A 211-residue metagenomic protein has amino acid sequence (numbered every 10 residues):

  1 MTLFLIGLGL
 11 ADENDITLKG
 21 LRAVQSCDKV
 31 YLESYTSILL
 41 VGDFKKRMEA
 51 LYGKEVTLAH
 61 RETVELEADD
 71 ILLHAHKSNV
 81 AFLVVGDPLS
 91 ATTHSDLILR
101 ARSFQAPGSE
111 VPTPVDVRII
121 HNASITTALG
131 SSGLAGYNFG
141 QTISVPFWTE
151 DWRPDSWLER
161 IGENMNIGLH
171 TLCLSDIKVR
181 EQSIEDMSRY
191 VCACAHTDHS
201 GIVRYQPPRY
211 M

Functional and structural regions predicted by a protein language model:
M1-D116: Class I S-adenosyl-L-methionine
L3, N79-V80, M165-M211: A contiguous loop/helix-start segment that scaffolds small-molecule binding in enzyme catalytic cores
Y35-T36, D87, A123-I125, I177-V179 (+1 more regions): Short beta-alpha junction loops
V41-D43, I120, S124, S183 (+2 more regions): Secondary-structure junction/capping motif
L58-E62, V117-N122, I202-M211: A generic structural motif
H60, A135-N138, V145, S200-G201 (+1 more regions): Short, solvent-exposed coil/turn linker segments
I71-L73, D155-E163, C192-D198: A short, acidic, amphipathic alpha-helical segment used as a generic capping/interface helix at domain edges
G86-H170: Class I SAM-dependent methyltransferase SAM-binding "motif I" and its flanking Rossmann-like core
